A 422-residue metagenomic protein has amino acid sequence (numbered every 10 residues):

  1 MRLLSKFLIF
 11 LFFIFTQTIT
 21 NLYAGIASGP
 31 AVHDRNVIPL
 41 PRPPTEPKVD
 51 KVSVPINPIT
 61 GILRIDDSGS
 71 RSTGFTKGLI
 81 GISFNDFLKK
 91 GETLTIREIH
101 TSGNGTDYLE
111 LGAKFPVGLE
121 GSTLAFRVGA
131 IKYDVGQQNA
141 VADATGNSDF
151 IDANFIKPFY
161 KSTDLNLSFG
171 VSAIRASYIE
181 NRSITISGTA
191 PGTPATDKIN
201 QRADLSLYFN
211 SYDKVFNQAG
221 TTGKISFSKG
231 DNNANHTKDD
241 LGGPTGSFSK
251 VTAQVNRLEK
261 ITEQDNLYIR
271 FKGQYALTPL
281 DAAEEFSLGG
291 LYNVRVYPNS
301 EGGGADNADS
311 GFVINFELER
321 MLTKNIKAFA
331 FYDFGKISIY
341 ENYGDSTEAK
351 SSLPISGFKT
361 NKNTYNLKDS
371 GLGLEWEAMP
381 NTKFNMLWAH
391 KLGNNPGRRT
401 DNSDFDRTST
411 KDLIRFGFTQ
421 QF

Functional and structural regions predicted by a protein language model:
L22-A125, K161: Outer-membrane beta-barrel initiation region
I59-G61, F87-L94, G118-F126, K161-L167 (+6 more regions): Repeated loop/turn-to-beta-strand initiation elements of outer-membrane beta-barrel proteins
L63-D67, I96-H100, F126-K132, F169-S177 (+5 more regions): Transmembrane beta-barrel strands of outer-membrane/channel proteins
G74-G78, G105-L109, N147-I151, D197-A203 (+4 more regions): Residues that define the transmembrane beta-barrel architecture of outer-membrane proteins
I82, L374-K383, W388, D406-F422: Outer-membrane beta-barrel "beta-signal"
F84-D86, F115-V117, K157-F159, L207-D213 (+5 more regions): Residue-level signature of outer-membrane beta-barrel architecture
V128-I151, K157-P158, S162, A176-G188 (+1 more regions): Outer-membrane beta-barrel translocator/channel fold
R182-N325, F331-G357: C-terminal outer-membrane beta-barrel translocator/porin domains of Gram-negative envelope proteins and their
